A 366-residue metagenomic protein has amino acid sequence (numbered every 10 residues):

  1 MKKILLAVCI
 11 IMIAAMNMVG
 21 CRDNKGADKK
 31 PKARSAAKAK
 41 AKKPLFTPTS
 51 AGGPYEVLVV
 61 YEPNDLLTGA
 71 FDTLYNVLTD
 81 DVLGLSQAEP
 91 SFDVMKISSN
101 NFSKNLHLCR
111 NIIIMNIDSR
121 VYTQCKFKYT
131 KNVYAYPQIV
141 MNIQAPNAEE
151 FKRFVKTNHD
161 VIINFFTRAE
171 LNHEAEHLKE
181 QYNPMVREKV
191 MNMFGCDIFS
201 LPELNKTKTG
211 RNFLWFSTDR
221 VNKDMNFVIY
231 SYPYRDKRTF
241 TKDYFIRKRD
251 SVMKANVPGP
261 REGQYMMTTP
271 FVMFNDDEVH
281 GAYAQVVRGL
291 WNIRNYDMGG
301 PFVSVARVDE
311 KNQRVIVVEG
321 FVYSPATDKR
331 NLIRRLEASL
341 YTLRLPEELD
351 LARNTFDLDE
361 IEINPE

Functional and structural regions predicted by a protein language model:
M1-V8: Bacterial N-terminal signal peptides that target proteins for export
N17-G20: C-terminal motif of bacterial Sec signal peptides marking the signal peptidase cleavage site
R22-K25: Bacterial signal peptide processing site
K30-P146, D160-I163: The feature marks either
P31-F46, A51-G52, L58-D65, G69 (+1 more regions): Secretory pathway targeting signatures of secreted, lumenal, and periplasmic proteins
P90-E149, K254-N312, T327, E362-P365: Signature of long, low-cysteine stretches enriched in small and polar/charged residues
K152-H173, L204, V315-E366: Surface-exposed amphipathic alpha-helical segments
F154, F165-D236: Acidic/His-rich structured neighborhood in mature extracellular/periplasmic domains
